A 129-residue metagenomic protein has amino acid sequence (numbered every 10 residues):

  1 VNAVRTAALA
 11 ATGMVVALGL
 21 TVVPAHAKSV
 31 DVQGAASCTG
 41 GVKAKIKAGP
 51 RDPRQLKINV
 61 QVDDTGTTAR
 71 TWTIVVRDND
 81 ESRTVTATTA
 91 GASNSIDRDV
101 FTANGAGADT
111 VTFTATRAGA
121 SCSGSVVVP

Functional and structural regions predicted by a protein language model:
V1-A27: Secretory targeting and sorting signals
A27-G34: Cleaved targeting-peptide boundary
G34-W72: Short, surface-exposed binding/anchoring microloops in extracellular/periplasmic proteins
R70-D80: Short, surface-exposed beta-strand/strand-loop-strand elements in extracellular ectodomains
N79-S93: Solvent-exposed serine/threonine-rich low-complexity stretches and specific carbohydrate-binding patches
N94-N104: Exposed aromatic-hydrophobic patches
A106-G119: Short, aromatic- and glycine-rich surface loops/edge beta-strands on solvent-exposed regions
G119-P129: Edge beta-strands of extracellular beta-sandwich domains
